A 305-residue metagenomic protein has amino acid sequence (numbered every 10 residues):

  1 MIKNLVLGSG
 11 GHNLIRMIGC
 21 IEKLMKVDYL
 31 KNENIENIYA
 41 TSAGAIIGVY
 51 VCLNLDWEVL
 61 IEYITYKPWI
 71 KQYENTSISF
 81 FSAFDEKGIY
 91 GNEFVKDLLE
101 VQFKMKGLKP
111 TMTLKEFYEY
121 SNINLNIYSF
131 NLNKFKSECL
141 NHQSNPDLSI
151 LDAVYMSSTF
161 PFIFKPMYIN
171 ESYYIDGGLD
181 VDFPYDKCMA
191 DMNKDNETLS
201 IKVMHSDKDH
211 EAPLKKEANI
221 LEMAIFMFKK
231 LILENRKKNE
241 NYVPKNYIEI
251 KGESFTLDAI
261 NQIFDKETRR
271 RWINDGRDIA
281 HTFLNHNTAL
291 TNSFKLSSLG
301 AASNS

Functional and structural regions predicted by a protein language model:
M1-T41, V49-S305: Patatin-like phospholipase
